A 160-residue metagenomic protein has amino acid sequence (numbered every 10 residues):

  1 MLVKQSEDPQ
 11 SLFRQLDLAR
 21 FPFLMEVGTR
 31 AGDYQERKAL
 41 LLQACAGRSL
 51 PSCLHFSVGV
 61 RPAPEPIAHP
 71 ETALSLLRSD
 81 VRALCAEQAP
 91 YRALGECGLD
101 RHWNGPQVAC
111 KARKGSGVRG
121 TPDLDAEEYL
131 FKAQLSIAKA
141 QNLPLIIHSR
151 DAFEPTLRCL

Functional and structural regions predicted by a protein language model:
M1-L160: Mid-domain alpha/beta scaffold segments of enzyme catalytic cores
